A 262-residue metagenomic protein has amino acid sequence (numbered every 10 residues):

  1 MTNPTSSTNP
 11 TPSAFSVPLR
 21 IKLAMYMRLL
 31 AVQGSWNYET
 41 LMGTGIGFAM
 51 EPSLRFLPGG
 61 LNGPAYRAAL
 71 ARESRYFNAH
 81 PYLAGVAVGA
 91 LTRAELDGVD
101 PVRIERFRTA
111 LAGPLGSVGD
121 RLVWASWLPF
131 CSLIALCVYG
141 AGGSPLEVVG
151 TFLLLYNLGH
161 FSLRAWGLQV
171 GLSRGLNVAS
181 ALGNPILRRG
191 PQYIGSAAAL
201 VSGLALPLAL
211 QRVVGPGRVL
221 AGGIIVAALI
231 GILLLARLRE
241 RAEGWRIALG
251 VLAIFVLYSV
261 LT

Functional and structural regions predicted by a protein language model:
M1-D100: Soluble N-terminal domains of membrane-associated systems
N62, L136-G150, L206-R218, L261-T262: Helix-coil boundary and interhelical linker segments in multi-pass alpha-helical membrane proteins
R106-Y139, V201: Transmembrane alpha-helical segments and their cytosolic interface motifs in multi-pass membrane proteins
P145-F161: Alpha-helical transmembrane segments
H160-L168, N184-G215: Alpha-helical transmembrane segments of helical membrane proteins, especially in multi-pass transport, channel
V170-I186: Juxtamembrane inter-helical linkers in multi-pass membrane proteins
L229-I254: Interfacial loop-to-transmembrane junctions
I254-T262: Juxtamembrane boundary at the C-terminal end of a transmembrane helix
